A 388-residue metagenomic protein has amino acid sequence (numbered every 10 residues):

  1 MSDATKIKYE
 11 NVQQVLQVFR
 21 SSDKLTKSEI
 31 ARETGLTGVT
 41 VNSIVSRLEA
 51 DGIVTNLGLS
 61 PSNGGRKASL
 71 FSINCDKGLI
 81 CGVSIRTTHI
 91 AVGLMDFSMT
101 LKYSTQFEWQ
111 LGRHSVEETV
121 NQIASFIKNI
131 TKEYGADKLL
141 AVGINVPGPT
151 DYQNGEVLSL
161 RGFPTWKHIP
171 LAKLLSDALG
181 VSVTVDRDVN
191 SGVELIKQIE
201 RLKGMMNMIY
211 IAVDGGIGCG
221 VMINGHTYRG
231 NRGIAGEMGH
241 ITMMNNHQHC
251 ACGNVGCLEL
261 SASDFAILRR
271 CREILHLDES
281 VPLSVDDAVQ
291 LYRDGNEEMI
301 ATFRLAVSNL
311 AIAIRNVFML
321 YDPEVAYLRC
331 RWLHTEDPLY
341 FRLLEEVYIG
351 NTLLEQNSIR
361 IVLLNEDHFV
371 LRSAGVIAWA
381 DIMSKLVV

Functional and structural regions predicted by a protein language model:
M1-L59, N63-R66, L70-K138, L258-V388: ATP-binding/phosphotransfer module of carbohydrate and carboxylate kinases, centering on a glycine-rich
I80-S84, L139-G143, M208-A212, G218-G220: Short glycine-aspartate micro-motif
D96, Y152, M222: Short, acidic, Ser/Thr-enriched surface-loop or helix-capping motifs
S104-Q106, S115-V116, K167, S176-Q290: Glycine/GP-enriched mid-protein hinge/lid loop-to-helix segment characteristic of carbohydrate kinases
T105-N207, D337-G350: Glycine-rich phosphate-binding loop and adjoining helix at the ATP-binding site of ATP-dependent phosphoryl-transfer
P147-P149, D214-G216, W332-L333: Short glycine-rich anion-binding loops that position phosphate/pyrophosphate groups of nucleotides and phosphorylated
